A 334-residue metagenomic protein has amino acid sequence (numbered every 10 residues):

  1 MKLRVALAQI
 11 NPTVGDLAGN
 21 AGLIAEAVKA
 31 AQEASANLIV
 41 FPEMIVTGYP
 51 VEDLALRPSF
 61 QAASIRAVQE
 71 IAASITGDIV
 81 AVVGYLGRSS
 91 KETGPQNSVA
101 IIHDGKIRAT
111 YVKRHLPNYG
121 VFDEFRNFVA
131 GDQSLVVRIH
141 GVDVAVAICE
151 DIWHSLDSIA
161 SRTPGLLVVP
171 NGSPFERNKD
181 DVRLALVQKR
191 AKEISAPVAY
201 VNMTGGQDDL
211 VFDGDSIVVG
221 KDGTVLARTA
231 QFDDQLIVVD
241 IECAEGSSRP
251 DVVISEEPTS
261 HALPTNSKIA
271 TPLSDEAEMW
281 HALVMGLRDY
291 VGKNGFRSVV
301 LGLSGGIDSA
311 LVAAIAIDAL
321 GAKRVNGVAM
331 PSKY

Functional and structural regions predicted by a protein language model:
M1-G302, A313-R324: Enzyme catalytic cores with a strong preference for nitrogen-chemistry domains
L283, G306, P331: Conserved hydrophobic/aromatic pocket- or pore-lining residues that grip, position, or stack substrates in active sites
S309: Catalytic nucleophile loop
R324-Y334: Catalytic or ion-translocation cores adjacent to nucleophile or general acid/base/metal-coordination motifs in diverse
